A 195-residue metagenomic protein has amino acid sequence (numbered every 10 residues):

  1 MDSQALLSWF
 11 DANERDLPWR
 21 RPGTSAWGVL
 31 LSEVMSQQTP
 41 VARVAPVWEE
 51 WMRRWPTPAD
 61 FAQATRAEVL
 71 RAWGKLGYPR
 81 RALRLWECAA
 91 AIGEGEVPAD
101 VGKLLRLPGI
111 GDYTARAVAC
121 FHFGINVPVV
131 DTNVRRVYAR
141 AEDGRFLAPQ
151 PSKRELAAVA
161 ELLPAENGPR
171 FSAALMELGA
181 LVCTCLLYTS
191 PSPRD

Functional and structural regions predicted by a protein language model:
Q4-A5, W9-L187: Catalytic cores of DNA base-excision repair glycosylases
Y188-D195: Conserved small/polar residues in nucleotide/adenosyl-binding loops
